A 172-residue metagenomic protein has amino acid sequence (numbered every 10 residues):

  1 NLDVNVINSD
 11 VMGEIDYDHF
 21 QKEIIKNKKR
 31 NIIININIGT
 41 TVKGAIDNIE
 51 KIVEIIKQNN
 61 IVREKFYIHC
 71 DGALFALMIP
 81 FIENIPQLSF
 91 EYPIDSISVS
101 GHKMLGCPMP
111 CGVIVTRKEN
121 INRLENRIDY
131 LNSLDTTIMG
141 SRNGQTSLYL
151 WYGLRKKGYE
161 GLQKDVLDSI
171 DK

Functional and structural regions predicted by a protein language model:
N1, N37-V42, H69-L77, M104-L105: FAD-binding core of FAD-dependent oxidoreductases, characterized by glycine-rich FAD pyrophosphate-binding loops
N1-K51: PLP-dependent aminotransferase-class I/II
L2-N5, K26-R30, E54-Y67, N120-R123: Secondary-structure transition/capping motifs at alpha-helix termini and the adjoining loop/turn into the next element
D3-V6, E23, N37, I52-I55 (+7 more regions): Generic, well-ordered alpha-helical scaffold segments in large soluble proteins
E14-H19, M78-F81, P108: Short, charged, surface-exposed secondary-structure boundary motifs
I33-N35, K65-H69, S96: Structural preference for beta-strand elements that scaffold enzyme active sites
T40, P80-F81, S89-K172: Active-site C-terminal subdomain of aminotransferase-like
I46-I82: Catalytic PLP-binding core of fold-type I/II PLP enzymes
